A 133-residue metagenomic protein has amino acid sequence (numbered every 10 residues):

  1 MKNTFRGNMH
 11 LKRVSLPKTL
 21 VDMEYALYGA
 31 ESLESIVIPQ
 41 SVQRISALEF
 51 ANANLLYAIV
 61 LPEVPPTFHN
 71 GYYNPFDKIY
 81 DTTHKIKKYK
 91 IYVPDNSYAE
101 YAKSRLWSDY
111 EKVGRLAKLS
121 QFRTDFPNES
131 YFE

Functional and structural regions predicted by a protein language model:
G7-V21, E31-R44, A53-T67, H84-S97 (+2 more regions): Structural signature of tandem-repeat unit edges
E24, S46, Y101: Short acidic, gly/pro-rich beta-turn/loop elements at beta-sheet edges and active-site/ligand-binding grooves
Y28, A51, Y73, A99-L116 (+1 more regions): Surface-exposed repetitive/solenoidal architectures
Y72-T82: BRCT (BRCA1 C-terminal) domain core and associated BRCT-interaction motifs
